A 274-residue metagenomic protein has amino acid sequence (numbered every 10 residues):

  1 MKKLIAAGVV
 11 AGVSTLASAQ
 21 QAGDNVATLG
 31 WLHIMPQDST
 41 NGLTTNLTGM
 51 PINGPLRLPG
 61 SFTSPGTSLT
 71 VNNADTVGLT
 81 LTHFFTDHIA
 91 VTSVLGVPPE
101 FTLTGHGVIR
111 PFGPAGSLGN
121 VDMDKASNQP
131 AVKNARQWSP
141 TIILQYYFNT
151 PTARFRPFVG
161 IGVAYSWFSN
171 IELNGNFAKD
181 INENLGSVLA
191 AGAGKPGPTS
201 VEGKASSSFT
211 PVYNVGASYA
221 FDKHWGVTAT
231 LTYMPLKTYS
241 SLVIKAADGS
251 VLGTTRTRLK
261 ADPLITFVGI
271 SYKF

Functional and structural regions predicted by a protein language model:
M1-G23: Cleavable N-terminal export/targeting peptides
A17-I52, R154: Outer-membrane beta-barrel biogenesis signature
A22, T86, P98, N149-A153 (+1 more regions): Outer-membrane beta-barrel channels and translocator barrels
N25, H88-V91, T152, W225-V227: Repeated loop/turn-to-beta-strand initiation elements of outer-membrane beta-barrel proteins
L29, L79-H83, P140-Y146, I161-Y165 (+3 more regions): Residues on the lipid-exposed face of transmembrane beta-strands in outer-membrane beta-barrel proteins
Q37-N73, P99-S139, S166-S208, L236-I265: Extracellular/periplasm-exposed beta-strand and loop segments of Gram-negative cell-envelope proteins, dominated by
D75-V77, F84-A90, V94-H106: N-terminal hydrophobic signal/anchor transmembrane helix of membrane proteins
